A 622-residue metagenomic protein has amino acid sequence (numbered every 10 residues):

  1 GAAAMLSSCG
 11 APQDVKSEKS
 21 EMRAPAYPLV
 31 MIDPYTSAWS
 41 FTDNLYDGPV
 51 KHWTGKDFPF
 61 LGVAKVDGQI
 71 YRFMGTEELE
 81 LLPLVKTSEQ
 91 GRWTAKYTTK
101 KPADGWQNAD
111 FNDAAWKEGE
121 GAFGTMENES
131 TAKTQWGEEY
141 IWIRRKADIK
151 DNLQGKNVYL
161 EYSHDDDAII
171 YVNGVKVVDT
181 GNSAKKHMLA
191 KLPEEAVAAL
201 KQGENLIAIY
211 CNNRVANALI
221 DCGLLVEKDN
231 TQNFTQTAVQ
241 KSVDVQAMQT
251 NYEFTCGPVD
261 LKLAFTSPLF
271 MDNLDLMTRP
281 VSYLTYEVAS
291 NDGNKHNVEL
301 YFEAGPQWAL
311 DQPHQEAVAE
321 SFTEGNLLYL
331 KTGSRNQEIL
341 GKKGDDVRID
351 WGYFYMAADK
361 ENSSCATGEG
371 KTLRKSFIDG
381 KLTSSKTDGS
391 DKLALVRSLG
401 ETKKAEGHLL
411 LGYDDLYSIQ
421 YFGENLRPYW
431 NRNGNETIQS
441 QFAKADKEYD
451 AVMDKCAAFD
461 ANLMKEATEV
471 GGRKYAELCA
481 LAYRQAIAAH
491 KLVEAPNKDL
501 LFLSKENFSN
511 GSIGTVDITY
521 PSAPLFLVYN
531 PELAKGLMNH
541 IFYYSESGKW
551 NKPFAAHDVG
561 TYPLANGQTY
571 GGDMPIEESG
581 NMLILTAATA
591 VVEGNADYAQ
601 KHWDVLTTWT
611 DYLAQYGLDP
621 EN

Functional and structural regions predicted by a protein language model:
M5-S7, P12-P28, S37-A38, D43 (+5 more regions): Acidic/polar, glycine-enriched structural segments that form the non-catalytic walls/loops of the carbohydrate-binding
S37-T42, G62, V66, F254 (+5 more regions): Well-ordered alpha-helical scaffold segments within catalytic/enzyme domains
N44-D47, Y71, G293-N297, I419 (+4 more regions): Structural helix-adjacent loops and short alpha-helical linkers that scaffold large soluble proteins
P49-L81, D229-V239, T519-G560: Carboxylate/His-rich catalytic cores and anion/metal-binding grooves
P83-A103, N108-F111, W116-E118, S183 (+1 more regions): An acidic-aromatic loop/edge-strand motif
W116, E139, A147-G174, I207-I209: Aromatic-lined ligand-binding clefts that engage carbohydrates, nucleic acids, or primary amines
W136-K150, L189-L192, Q249-Y252, L393: Short beta-strands within extracellular/lumenal beta-sheet-rich domains
R432-M453, G511-P620: Aromatic-rich carbohydrate-recognition surfaces in CAZymes
